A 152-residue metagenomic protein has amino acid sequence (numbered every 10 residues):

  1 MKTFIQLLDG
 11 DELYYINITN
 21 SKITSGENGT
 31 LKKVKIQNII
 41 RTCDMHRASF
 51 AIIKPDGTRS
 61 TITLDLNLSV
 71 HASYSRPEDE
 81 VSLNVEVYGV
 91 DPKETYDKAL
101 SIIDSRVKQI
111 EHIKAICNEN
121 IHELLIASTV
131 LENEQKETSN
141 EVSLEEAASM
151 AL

Functional and structural regions predicted by a protein language model:
K2-S25: Short coil-to-beta transition motif at edge beta-strands of beta-rich domains
L7-D11, T42-A48: A short, compositionally biased
D9, S25-N28, D56, Y88: Feature targets compositionally biased, intrinsically disordered low-complexity regions with long contiguous runs
L13, L31-I36, A48-I52: Hydrophobic beta-strand residues in large extracellular and virion-surface proteins
I18-N20, I39-T42, I53-G57: Generic structural motif
K22-C43: Short beta-strand-centered aromatic/proline hotspots
H46-L152: Intrinsically disordered, low-complexity, charged/polar segments
